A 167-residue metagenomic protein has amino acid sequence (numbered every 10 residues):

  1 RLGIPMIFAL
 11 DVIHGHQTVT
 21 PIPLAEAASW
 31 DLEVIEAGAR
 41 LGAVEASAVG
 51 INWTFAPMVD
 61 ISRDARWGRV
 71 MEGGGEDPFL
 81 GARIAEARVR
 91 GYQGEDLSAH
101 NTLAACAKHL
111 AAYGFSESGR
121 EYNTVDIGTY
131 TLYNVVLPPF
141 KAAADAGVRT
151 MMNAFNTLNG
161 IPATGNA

Functional and structural regions predicted by a protein language model:
R1-A167: Glycoside hydrolase catalytic-domain context in secreted enzymes
